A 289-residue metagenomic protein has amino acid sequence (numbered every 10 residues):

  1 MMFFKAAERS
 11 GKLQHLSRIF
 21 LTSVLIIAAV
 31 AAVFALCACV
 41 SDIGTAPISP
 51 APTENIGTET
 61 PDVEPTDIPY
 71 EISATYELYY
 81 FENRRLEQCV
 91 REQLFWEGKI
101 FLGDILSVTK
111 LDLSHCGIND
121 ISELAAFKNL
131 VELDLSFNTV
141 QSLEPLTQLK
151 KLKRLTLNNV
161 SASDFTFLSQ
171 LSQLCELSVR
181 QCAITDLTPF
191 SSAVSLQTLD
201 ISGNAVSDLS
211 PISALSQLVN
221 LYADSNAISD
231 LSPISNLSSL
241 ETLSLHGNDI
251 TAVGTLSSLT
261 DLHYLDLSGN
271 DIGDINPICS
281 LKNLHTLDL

Functional and structural regions predicted by a protein language model:
M1-N55: Gram-positive cell-envelope targeting signals
K5-E8, K12, E54-N55, E59 (+5 more regions): Intrinsically disordered, low-complexity polyampholyte segments enriched for Lys and acidic residues
V24, A28-A29, P47-P50, N55 (+9 more regions): Serine/threonine-rich, low-complexity intrinsically disordered segments
C39-E132, P145, K150, R154 (+6 more regions): N-terminal capping/linker segments that flank leucine-rich repeat
K110-N119, N129-Q141, K151-S163, Q173-I184 (+5 more regions): Concave beta-strand-loop units of leucine-rich repeat
T147, S163-S169, T185-S191, S207-S213 (+3 more regions): Long tandem-repeat architecture
